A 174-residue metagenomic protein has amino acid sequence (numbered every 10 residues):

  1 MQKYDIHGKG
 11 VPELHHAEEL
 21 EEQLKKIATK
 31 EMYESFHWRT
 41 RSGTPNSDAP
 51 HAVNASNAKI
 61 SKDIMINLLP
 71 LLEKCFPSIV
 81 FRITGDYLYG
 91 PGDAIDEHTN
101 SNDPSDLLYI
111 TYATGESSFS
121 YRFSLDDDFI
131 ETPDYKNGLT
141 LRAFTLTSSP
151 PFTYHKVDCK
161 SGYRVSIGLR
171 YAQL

Functional and structural regions predicted by a protein language model:
M1-S78: Non-heme Fe(II)/2-oxoglutarate
K3-D5, T140, K156: Ser/Thr- (and often Asn-) enriched beta-sheet segments in non-cytosolic proteins
I6-G8, R41, I83, G90 (+3 more regions): Intrinsically disordered, low-complexity segments enriched in small/polar residues
I66-F76, Y109, I130-E131, K156: Intrinsically disordered, low-complexity boundary segments flanking structured domains
I79-P151: Catalytic core of non-heme Fe(II) oxygenases with the double-stranded beta-helix
S149-S166: Ligand-binding loop in jelly-roll beta-barrel domains
I167-Y171: Conserved SAM-binding loop
